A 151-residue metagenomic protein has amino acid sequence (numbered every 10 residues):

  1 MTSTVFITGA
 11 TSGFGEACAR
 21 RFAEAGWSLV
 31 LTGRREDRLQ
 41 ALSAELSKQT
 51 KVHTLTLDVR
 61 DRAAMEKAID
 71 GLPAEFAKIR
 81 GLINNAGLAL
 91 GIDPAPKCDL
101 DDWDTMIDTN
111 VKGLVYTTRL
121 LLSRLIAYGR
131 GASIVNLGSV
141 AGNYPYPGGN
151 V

Functional and structural regions predicted by a protein language model:
T11-S12: Conserved glycine-rich cofactor-binding loop
W27-L42: Conserved glycine-rich Rossmann-like NAD(P)H-binding loop of the short-chain dehydrogenase/reductase
L57-K67, L100: The beta1-alpha1 cofactor-binding region of Rossmann-like NAD(H)/NADP(H)-dependent oxidoreductases
D93-A95, D99-I107: Substrate-binding pocket helix/loop in short-chain dehydrogenase/reductase
C98, P145-V151: Active-site loop-to-helix junction immediately N-terminal to the catalytic Tyr of the SDR YXXXK motif in Rossmann-fold
T118-R119: A short, exposed helix-loop element centered on a Lys and neighboring polar residues
S139: Residue(s) in the substrate-gating loop at a strand-loop-helix junction that position the organic substrate next
